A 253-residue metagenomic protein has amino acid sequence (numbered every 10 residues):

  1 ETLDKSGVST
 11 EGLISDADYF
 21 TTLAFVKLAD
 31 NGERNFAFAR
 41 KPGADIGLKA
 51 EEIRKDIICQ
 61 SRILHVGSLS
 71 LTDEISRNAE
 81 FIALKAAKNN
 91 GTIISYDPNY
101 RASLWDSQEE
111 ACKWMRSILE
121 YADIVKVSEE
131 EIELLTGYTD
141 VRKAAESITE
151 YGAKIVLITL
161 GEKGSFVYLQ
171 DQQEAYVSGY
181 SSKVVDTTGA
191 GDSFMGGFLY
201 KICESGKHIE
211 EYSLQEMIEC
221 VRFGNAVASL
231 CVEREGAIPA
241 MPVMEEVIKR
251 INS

Functional and structural regions predicted by a protein language model:
E1-V66, I248-S253: Conserved N-terminal subdomain of the carbohydrate kinase-like
V8, D56-C59, E120, Y151 (+2 more regions): Structured loop/turn residues at beta-strand edges in well-structured enzyme cores
V8, T92, A237: Short glycine/serine/threonine/alanine-rich loop segments
D16, G67, S128, T159: Conserved residues at the C-terminal ends of beta-strands
T22, S68-T72, A228, R234-A237: Glycine-rich phosphate/pyrophosphate-binding beta-alpha loops
P42-E51, L104-E110, Y138, I209: Short gly/ser/thr-rich secondary-structure transition/capping motifs
L69-S147, A153-K154, K163-G164: Conserved beta-alpha-beta core of the PfkB/ribokinase-like small-molecule kinase fold
K85-A86, G137-S253: Conserved phosphate-binding/catalytic region of the ribokinase-like
